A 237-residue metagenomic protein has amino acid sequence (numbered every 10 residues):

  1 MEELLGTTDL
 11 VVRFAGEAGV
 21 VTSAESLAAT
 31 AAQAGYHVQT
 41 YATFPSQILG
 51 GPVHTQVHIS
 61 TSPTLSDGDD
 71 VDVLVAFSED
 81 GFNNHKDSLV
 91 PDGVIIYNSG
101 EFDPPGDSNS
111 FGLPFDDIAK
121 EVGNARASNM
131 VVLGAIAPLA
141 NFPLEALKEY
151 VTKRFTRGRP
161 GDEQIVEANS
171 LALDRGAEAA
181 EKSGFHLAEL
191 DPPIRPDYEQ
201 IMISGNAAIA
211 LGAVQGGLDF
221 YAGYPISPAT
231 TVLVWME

Functional and structural regions predicted by a protein language model:
M1-G216, F220-A222: Active-site cofactor/cluster-binding pocket
E17, P228-A229: Glycine-rich anion/phosphate-binding loop at the beta-strand->alpha-helix junction
T231-E237: Acidic, glycine-rich loop-and-beta core segments that form the ion-binding/anion-interacting portion of active sites
